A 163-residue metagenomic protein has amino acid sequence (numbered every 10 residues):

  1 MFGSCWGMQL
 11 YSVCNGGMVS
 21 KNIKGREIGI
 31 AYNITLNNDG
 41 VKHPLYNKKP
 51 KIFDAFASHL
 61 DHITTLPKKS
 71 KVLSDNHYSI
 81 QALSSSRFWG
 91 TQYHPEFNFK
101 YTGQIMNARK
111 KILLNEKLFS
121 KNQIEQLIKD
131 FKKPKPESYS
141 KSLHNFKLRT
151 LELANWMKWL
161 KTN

Functional and structural regions predicted by a protein language model:
M1-D39: Cysteine-nucleophile active-site neighborhood
L36-N163: Amide-donor transfer/coupling interface in amidating biosynthetic enzymes
